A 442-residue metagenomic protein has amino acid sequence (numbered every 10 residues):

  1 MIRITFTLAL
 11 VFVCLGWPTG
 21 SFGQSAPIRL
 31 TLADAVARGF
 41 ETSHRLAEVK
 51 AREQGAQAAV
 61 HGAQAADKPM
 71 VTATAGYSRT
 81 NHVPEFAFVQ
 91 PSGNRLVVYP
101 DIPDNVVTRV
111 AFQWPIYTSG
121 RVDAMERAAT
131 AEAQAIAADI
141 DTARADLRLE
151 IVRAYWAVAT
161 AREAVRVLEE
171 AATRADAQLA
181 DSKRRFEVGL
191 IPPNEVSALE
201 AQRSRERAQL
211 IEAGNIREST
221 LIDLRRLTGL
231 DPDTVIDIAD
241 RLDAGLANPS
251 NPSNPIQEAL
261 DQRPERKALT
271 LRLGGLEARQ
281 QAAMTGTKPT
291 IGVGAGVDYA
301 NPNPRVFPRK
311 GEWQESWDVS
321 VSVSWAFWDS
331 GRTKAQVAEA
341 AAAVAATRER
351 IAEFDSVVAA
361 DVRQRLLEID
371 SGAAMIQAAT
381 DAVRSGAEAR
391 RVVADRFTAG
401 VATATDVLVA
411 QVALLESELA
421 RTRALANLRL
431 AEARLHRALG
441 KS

Functional and structural regions predicted by a protein language model:
T5-W17: Bacterial N-terminal signal peptides
A9-V11, S21, G39: Cleavable N-terminal signal peptides
F22-S25, R79-N81, A399, E416-S442: Acidic, low-complexity, intrinsically disordered peripheral segments
G23-G76, H82, P115-I116, P232 (+5 more regions): Bacterial Sec-pathway N-terminal export signals of envelope proteins
Q24-P27, T74-A111, A239-P249, Q281 (+1 more regions): Small/polar, glycine/serine/threonine/aspartate-rich low-complexity segments that form flexible
A47-A51, Q64-A65, I102-N105, I116-R144 (+7 more regions): Sec/SRP-type N-terminal targeting helices
R144-E258, R365-E368, G372, V392 (+3 more regions): Periplasmic alpha-helical coiled-coil/stalk elements that build and connect Gram-negative outer-membrane
F186-L190, F397-V401, A438: A short glycine-centered flexible hinge/capping loop motif at secondary-structure junctions
